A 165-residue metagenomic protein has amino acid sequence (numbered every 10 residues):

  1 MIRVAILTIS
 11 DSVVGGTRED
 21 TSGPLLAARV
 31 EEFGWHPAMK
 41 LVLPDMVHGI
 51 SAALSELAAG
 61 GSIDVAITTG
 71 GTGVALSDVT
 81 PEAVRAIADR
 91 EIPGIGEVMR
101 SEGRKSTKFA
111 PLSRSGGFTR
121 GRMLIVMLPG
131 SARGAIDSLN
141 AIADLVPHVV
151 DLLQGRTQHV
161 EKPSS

Functional and structural regions predicted by a protein language model:
M1-S165: Non-catalytic beta/alpha edge segments that cap or flank active sites
